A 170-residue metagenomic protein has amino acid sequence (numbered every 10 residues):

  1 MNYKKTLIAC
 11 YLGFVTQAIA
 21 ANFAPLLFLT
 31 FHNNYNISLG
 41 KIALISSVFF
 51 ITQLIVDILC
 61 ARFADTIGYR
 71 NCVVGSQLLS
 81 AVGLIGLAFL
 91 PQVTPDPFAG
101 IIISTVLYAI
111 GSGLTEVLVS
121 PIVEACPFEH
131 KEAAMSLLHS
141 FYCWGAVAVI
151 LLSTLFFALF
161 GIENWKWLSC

Functional and structural regions predicted by a protein language model:
K5-L39, D57-C60, S120: Extracytoplasmic
A20, T52-V56, G111, G145: MFS transmembrane alpha-helix packing/gate-lining sites
L44-R62: Central cavity-lining transmembrane alpha-helices of secondary-active solute carriers, predominantly the Major
V56-Y69, F157: Helix-to-loop junctions at the C-terminal end of transmembrane segments in multipass secondary transporters
R70-V73, I101: Primarily marks hydrophobic transmembrane alpha-helices of the MFS/SLC 12-helix fold
L78-P95: C-terminal ends and interior cores of transmembrane alpha-helices in multi-pass membrane transporters/permeases
S104-S140: Cytoplasmic helix-loop-helix junction between adjacent transmembrane helices in 12-TM secondary transporters
L137-C170: Helix-loop-helix hairpin linking two adjacent transmembrane segments in secondary transporters
